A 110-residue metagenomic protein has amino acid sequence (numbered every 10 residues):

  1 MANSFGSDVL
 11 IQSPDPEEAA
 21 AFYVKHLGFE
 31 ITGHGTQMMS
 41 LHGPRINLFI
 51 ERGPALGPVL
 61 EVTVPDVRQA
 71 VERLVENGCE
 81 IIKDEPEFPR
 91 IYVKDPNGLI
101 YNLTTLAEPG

Functional and structural regions predicted by a protein language model:
M1-A20, N47, G57-V62, A107-G110: N-terminal beta-strand motif that seeds the catalytic metal site of vicinal oxygen chelate
G6-P14, R52-N77, E87-L99: Vicinal oxygen chelate
D15-E30, L74: Amphipathic alpha-helical segments
G28-H34, G78-D84: Short secondary-structure junctions
F29-E61, I100-A107: Conserved short beta-strand elements that form part of the metal-binding/catalytic scaffold of enzyme active sites
G35-T36, P86-E87, G110: Proline- and acidic/polar-enriched loop/turn elements at helix boundaries
